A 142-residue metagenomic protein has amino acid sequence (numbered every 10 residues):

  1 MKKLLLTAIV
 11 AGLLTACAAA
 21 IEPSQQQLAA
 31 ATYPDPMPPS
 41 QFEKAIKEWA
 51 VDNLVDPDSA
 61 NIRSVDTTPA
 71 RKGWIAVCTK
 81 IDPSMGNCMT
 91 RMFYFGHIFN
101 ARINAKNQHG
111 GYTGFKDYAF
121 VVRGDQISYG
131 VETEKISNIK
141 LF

Functional and structural regions predicted by a protein language model:
M1-L4: Positively charged n-region of N-terminal signal peptides that target proteins for export
L6-A11: Sec-dependent N-terminal signal peptides
L13-A16: C-terminal motif of bacterial Sec signal peptides marking the signal peptidase cleavage site
A18-F142: Cystatin/cathelin-like cysteine-protease inhibitor module
